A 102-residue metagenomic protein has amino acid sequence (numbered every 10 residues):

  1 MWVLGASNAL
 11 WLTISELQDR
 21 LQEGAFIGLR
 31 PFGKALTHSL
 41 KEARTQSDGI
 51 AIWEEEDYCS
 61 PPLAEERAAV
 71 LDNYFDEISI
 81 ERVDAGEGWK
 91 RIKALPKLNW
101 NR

Functional and structural regions predicted by a protein language model:
M1-A68, W89-R102: Short S/T/G/P-rich N-terminal loop/turn motif that feeds into the first structured element of a domain
C59, A69-V70, F75-S79: Acidic, low-complexity intrinsically disordered segments
D76-W89: Conserved short beta-strand edge segments in small beta-sheet-based binding/regulatory domains
